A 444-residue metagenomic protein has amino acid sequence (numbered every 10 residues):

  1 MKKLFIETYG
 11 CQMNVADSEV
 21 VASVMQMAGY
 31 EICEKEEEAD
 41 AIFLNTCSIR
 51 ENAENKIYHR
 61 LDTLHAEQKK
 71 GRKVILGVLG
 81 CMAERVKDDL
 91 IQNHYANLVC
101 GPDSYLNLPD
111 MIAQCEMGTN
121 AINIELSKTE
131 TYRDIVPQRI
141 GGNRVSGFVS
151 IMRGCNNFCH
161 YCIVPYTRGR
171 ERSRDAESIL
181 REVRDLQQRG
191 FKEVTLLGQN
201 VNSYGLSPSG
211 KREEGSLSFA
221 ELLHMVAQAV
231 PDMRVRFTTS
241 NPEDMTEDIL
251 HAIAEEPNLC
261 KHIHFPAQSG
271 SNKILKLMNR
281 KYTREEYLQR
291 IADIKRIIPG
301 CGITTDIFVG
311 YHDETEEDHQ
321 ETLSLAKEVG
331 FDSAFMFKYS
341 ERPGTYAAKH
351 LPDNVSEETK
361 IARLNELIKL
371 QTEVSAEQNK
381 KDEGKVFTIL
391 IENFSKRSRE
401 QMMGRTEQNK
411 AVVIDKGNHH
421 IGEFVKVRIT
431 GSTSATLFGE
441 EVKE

Functional and structural regions predicted by a protein language model:
M1-Y204, S218, D248, I253 (+8 more regions): Proteins enriched for Cys/Gly/acidic motifs involved in redox and nucleic-acid/cofactor modification
T8, L277, A334, I414-D415: Thr-Gly-centered strand-to-loop micro-motif
N14, R50-A53, A83, P242 (+4 more regions): Alpha-helix N-cap/loop-to-helix initiation residues
L76-G80, L90, Q188-E316: Conserved SAM/AdoMet-binding glycine-rich loop
L106, N157, N202, N272-K273 (+2 more regions): Glycine-centered loop/turn positions within well-structured domains that cap or flank conserved ligand/cofactor-binding
G141-V145, C155-N157, L259, S269 (+5 more regions): Short flexible coil/turn linkers enriched for glycine and charged/polar residues that connect secondary-structure
C159, I179, L196, F237 (+7 more regions): Conserved, mostly hydrophobic/aromatic
A347-E444: Terminal RNA-binding accessory module
